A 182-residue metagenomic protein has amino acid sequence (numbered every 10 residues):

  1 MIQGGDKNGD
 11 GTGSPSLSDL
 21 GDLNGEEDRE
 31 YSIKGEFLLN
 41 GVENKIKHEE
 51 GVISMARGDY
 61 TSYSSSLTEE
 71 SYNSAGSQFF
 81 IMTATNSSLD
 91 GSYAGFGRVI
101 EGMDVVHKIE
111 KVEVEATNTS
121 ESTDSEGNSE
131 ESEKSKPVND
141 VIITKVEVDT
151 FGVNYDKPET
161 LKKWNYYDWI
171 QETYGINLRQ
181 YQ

Functional and structural regions predicted by a protein language model:
M1-Q182: Cross-family detector of peptidyl-prolyl cis-trans isomerase
